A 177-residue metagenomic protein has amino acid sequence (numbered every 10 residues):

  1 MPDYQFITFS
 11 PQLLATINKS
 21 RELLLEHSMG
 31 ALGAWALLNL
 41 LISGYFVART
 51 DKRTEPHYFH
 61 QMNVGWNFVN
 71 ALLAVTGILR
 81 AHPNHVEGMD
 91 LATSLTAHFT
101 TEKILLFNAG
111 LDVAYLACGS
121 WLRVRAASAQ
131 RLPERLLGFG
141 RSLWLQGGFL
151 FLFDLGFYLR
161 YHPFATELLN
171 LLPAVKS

Functional and structural regions predicted by a protein language model:
M1-F59, T76, A174-S177: N-terminal targeting leaders of membrane proteins
I17-S28, A48-M62, D90-F107, S128-S142: Membrane-interfacial loop-to-transmembrane-helix junctions in polytopic alpha-helical membrane proteins
G30, A34-Y45, Q61, G65-L79 (+2 more regions): Membrane-active amphipathic alpha-helices enriched in small hydrophobic residues
I78-L95: Membrane-helix interface/capping segments
R80-N84, L122, R160-L168: Structured alpha-helical bundle/scaffold domains in large eukaryotic membrane-trafficking regulators
L116, R125-Q130: Substrate-binding/catalytic groove segments of enzymes that remodel or degrade extracellular structural polymers
L155-S177: Juxtamembrane boundary at the C-terminal end of a transmembrane helix
